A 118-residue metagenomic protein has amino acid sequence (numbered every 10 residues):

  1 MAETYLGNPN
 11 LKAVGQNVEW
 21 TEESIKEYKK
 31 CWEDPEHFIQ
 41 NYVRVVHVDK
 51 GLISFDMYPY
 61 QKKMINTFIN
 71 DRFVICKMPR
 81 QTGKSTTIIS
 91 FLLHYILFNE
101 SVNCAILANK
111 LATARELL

Functional and structural regions predicted by a protein language model:
A2-L118: Phosphate/NTP-binding elements of NTP-utilizing enzymes
